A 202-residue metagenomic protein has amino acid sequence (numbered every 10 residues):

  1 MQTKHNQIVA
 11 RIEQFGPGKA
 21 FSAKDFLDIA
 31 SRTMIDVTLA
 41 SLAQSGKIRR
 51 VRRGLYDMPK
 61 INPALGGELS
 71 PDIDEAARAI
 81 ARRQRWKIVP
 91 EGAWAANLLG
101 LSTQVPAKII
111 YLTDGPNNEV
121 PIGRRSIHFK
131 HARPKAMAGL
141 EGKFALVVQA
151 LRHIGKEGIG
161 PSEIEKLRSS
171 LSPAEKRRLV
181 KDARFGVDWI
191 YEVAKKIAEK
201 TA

Functional and structural regions predicted by a protein language model:
Q2-A79: Short beta-edge/loop segments at beta->alpha junctions of small alpha/beta modules that act as binding/recognition
S22-A23, K108-I110, E163: Short coil/turn segments at secondary-structure boundaries
I29, A79-I80, E91-W94, H153-I159: Positively charged, aromatic-accented nucleic-acid-binding surfaces
I35, E91-G92, K143: Amphipathic alpha-helical interface surfaces
V51-G54, Q84-G123: Short gly/ser-rich loop at a beta-strand->alpha-helix junction or flexible surface loop bordering the NTP-binding
I127-F129: Short, isolated positions in well-ordered beta-strands
H131-A202: Hydrophobic alpha-helical interaction segments
